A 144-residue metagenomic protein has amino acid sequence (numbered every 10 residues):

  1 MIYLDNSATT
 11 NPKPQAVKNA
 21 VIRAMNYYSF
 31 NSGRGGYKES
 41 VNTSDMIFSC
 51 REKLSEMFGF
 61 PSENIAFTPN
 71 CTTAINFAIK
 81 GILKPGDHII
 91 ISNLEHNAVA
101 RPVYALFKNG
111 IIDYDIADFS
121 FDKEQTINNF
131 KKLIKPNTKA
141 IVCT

Functional and structural regions predicted by a protein language model:
M1-T144: Pyridoxal 5′-phosphate
